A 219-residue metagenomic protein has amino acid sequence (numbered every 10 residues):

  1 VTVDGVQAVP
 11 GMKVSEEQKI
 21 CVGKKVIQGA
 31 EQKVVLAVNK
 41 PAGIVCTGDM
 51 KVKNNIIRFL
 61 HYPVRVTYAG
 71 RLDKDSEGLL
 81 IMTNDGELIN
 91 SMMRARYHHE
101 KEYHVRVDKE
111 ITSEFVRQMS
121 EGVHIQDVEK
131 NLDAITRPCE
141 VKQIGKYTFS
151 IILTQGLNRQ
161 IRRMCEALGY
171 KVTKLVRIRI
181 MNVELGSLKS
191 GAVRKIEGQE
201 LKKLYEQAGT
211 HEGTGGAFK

Functional and structural regions predicted by a protein language model:
V1-K219: Basic, flexible Lys/Arg- and Gly-enriched helix-loop patches that mediate nucleic-acid binding at interfaces with rRNA
